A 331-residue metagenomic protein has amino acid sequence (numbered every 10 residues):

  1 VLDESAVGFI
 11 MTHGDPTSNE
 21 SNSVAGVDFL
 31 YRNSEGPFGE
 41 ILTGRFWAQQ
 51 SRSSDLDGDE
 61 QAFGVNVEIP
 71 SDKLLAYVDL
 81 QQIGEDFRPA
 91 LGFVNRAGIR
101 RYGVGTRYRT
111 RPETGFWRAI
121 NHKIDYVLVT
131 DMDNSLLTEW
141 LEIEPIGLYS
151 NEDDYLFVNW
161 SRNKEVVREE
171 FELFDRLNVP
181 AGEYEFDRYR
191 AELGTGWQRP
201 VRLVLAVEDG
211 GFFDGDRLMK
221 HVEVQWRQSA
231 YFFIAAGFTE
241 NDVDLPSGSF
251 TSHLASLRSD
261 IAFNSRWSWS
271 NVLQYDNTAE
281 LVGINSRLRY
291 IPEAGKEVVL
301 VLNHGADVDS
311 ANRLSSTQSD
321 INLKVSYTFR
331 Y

Functional and structural regions predicted by a protein language model:
V1, N33-E35: Outer-membrane beta-barrel pore proteins
V1-G26: Aromatic-lined, polymer-binding surfaces characteristic of secreted/periplasmic polysaccharide-degrading enzymes
E35, G39-L42, F46-Y331: Exposed, low-structure sequence patches enriched in small/polar residues
